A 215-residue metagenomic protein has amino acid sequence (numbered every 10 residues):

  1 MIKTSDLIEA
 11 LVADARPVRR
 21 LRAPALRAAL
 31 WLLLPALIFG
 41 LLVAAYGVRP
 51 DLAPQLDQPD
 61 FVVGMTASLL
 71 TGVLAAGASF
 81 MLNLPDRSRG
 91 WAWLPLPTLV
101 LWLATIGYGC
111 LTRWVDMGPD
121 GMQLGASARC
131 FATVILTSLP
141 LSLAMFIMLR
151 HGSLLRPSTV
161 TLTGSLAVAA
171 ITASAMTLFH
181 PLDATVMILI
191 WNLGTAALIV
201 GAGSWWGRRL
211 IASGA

Functional and structural regions predicted by a protein language model:
M1-A28: N-terminal juxtamembrane cytosolic/stromal segments of multi-pass membrane proteins
P24-D120: Selected alpha-helical membrane-embedding segments in polytopic membrane proteins
R27-A36, T133-V134, T161-L166: Select subsegments of transmembrane alpha-helices in polytopic membrane proteins, especially boundary-proximal
A36-L37, L69-A76, L103, L139 (+3 more regions): Hydrophobic alpha-helical transmembrane segments of multipass integral membrane proteins
P54-F61, W93, G118-F131, S158-V160 (+1 more regions): Non-cytosolic membrane-interface motifs at loop->transmembrane helix junctions
T66-F80, I135-M145, A196-R209: Hydrophobic cores of alpha-helical transmembrane segments in multi-pass inner/ER membrane proteins, independent
T105-S158, L162: Membrane-proximal helix-loop-helix units in multi-pass membrane proteins
F146-A215: Terminal transmembrane helical module of multi-pass membrane proteins
